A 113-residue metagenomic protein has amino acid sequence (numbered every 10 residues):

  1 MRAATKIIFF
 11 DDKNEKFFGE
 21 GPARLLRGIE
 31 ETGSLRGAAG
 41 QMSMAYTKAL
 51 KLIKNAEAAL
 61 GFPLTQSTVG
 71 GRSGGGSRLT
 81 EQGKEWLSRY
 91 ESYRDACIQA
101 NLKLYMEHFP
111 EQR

Functional and structural regions predicted by a protein language model:
M1-N14: Short, Lys/Arg-enriched N-terminal segment that forms or immediately precedes the first helix of a structured domain
T32-G40: Short helix-boundary/capping micro-motifs
S43-M44: Central "turn" residue of the DNA-binding helix-turn-helix
L52: Residues within the DNA-recognition helix of helix-turn-helix
A58-P63: Residue cluster at the C-terminal edge of the helix-turn-helix DNA-binding motif
S67-Y90: Basic, amphipathic "hinge/linker" alpha-helix immediately C-terminal to the N-terminal HTH DNA-binding motif
R89-E107: Alpha-helical linker/hinge and terminal dimerization helices associated with HTH transcriptional regulators
